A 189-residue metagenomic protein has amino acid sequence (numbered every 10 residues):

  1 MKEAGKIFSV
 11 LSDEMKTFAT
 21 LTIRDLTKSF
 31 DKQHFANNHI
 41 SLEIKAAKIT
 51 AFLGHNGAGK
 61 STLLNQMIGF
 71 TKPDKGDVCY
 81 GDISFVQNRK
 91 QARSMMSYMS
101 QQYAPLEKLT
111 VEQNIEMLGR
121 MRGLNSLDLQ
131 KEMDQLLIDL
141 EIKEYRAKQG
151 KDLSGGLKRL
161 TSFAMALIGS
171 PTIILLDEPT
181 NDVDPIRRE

Functional and structural regions predicted by a protein language model:
L21, A36-N37, R93: Conserved structural motif at the start of ABC-family nucleotide-binding domains
H55-G59: Walker A (P-loop) phosphate-binding loop of ABC-type ATPase nucleotide-binding domains
I68: Helix-to-loop junction immediately C-terminal to a conserved catalytic motif
G76-Q87, Q91-A92: Conserved ABC transporter NBD signature motif
E116, R120, L127-Y145: Conserved ABC ATPase "signature" region
Q149-L153: Conserved ABC ATPase signature
I174-E178, V183: Catalytic Walker B motif of ABC-type/P-loop ATPase nucleotide-binding domains
